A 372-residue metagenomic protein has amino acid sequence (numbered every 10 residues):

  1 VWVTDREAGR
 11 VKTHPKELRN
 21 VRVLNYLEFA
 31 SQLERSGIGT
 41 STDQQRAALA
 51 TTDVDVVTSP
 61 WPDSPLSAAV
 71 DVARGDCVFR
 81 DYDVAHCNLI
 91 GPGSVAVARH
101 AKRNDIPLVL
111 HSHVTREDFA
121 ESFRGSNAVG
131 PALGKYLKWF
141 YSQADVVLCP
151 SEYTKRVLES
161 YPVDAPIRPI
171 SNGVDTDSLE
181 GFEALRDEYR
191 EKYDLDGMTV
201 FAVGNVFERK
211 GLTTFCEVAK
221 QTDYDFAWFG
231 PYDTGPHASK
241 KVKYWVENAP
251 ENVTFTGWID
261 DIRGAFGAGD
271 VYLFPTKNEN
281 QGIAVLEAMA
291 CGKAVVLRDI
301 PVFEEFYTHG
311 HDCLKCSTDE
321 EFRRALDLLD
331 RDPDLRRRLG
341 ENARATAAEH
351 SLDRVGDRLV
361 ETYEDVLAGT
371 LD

Functional and structural regions predicted by a protein language model:
I90, K277: Aromatic "clamp/platform" in nucleotide-sugar-dependent glycosyltransferases that forms part of the donor/acceptor
R103, R116, A128-V147: Membrane-proximal helix-turn-helix segments that form the acceptor-binding/catalytic region of lipid-linked
S142-P166, V174-S178: A short, active-site helix/loop in glycosyltransferases that binds the activated sugar's phosphate group
V174-E191, M198, E208, V360: Acidic anion/phosphate-binding donor-loop and adjacent secondary structure in glycosyltransferase catalytic cores
K192-K210, C216-Q221, A227: Conserved donor-binding/catalytic core segment of Leloir-type glycosyltransferases
Y224-N252, T256: Short, structured helix-loop element that forms part of the nucleotide-activated donor/catalytic region
A294-L297: Short hydrophobic beta-strand element within catalytic cores of glycosyltransferases and related nucleotide-activated
H309-E320, L328-D334, A348: Conserved acidic donor-binding segment of nucleotide-sugar-dependent glycosyltransferases
